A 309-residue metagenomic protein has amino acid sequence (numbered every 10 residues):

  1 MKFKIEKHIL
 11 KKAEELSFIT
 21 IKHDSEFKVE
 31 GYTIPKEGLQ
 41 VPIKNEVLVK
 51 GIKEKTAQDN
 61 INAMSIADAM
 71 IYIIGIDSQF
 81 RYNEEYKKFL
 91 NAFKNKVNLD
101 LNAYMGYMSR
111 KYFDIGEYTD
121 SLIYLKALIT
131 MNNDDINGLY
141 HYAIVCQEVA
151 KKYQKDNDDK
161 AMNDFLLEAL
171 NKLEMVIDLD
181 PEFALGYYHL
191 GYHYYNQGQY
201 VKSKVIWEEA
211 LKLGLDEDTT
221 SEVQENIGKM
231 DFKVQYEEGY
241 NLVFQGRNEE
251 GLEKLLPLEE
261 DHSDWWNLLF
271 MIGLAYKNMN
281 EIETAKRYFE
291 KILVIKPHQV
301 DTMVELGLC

Functional and structural regions predicted by a protein language model:
N102, I136-N137, A184-L185, D218 (+3 more regions): Helix-start (N-cap) detector for alpha-helical repeat units in TPR-like alpha-solenoids, especially tetratricopeptide
L128, M175-V176, A210, P257-L258 (+1 more regions): Canonical positions in the second alpha-helix
M131, L179, L213, D261 (+1 more regions): Structural marker of alpha-solenoid helical repeat scaffolds
H141, H189, V223-N226, M271 (+1 more regions): Canonical tetratricopeptide repeat
